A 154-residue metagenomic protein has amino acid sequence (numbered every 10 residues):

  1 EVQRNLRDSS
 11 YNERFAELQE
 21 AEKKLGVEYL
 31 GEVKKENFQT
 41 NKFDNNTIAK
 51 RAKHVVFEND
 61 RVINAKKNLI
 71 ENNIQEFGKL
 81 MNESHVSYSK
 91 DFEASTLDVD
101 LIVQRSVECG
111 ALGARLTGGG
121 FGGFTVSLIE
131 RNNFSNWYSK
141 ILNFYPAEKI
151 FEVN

Functional and structural regions predicted by a protein language model:
E1-G113, S127-N154: C-terminal nucleotide
G122-V126: N-terminal pre-core extensions flanking Radical SAM catalytic domains
